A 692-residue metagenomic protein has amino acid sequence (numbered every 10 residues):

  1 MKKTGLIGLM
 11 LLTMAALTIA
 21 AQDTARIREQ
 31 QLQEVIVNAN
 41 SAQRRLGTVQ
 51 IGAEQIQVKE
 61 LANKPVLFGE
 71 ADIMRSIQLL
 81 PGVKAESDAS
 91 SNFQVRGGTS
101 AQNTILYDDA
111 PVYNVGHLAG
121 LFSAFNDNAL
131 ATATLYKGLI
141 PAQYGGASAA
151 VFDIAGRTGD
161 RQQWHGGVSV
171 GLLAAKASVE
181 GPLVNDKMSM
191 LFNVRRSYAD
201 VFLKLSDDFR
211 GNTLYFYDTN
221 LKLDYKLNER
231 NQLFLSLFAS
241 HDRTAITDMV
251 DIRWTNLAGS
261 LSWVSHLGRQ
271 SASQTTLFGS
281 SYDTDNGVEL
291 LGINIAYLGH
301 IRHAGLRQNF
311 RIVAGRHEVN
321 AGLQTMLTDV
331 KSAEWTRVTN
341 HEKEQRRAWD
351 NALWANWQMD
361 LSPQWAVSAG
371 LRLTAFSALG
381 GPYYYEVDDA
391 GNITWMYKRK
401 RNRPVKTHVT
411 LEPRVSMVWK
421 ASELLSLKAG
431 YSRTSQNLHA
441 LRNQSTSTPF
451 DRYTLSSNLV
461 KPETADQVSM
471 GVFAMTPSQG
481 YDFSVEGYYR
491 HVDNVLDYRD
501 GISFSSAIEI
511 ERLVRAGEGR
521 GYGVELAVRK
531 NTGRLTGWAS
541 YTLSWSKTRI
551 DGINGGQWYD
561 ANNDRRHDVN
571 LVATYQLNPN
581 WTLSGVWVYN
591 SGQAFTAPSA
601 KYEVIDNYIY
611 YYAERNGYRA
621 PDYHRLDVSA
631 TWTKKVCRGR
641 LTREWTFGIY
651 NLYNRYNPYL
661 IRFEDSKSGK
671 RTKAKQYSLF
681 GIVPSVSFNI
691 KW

Functional and structural regions predicted by a protein language model:
Q22-P65, M74, S100, V485: Short, acidic, small-residue-rich periplasmic hinge/interaction motif at the N-terminus of Gram-negative outer-membrane
N63-P65, A110-Y136, G211: Short acidic/polar hinge/loop motifs at secondary-structure boundaries that mediate gating or recognition
L79-L80, A124-G167, K176: A beta-strand signature from Gram-negative outer-membrane beta-barrel systems, especially the internal plug domain
D283, D329-E334, S377-I393, W419 (+4 more regions): Surface-exposed extracellular loop regions of Gram-negative outer-membrane beta-barrel proteins, predominantly
H303-R307, D350-W354, L455-K461, Q467 (+3 more regions): Outer membrane beta-barrel strand-and-loop segments of large Gram-negative receptors, especially TonB-dependent
G322-S426, N437, I553-G556: Signature of Gram-negative outer-membrane beta-barrel scaffolds
S435, N580, Y589-D606, Y623-R625 (+1 more regions): C-terminal beta-signal and adjacent terminal beta-strands/loops of Gram-negative outer-membrane beta-barrel proteins
Y488-H491, I510-S599, N689: Gram-negative outer-membrane beta-barrel transporters
